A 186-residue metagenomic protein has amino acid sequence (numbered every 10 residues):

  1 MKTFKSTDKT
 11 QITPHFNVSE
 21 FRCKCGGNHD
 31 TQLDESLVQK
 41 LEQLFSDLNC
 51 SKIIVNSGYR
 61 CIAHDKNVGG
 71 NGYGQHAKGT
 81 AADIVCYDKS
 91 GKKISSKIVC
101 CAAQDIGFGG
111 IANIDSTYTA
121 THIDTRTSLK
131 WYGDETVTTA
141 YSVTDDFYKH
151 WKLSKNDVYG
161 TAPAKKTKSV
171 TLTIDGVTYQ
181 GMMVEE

Functional and structural regions predicted by a protein language model:
M1, S90, E185-E186: Short intrinsically disordered terminal tails
M1-N49, T127, T136, S142 (+2 more regions): Extracytoplasmic cell-surface/polysaccharide-interacting catalytic and binding patches
G27-Q32, A81-D88: The substrate-binding groove and active-site-proximal loops of carbohydrate-active enzymes, especially glycoside
V38-G69: Extended, low-complexity, intrinsically disordered C-terminal regulatory tails of eukaryotic serine/threonine kinases
C50, A77-A81: Short connector loops at helix/strand junctions that flank enzyme active sites, especially segments positioning acidic
I53, A82, T121: A broad, low-specificity signal marking well-ordered, structured residues that form hydrophobic/aromatic
Y73, A77-K78, C86-S169: Catalytic cores and adjacent binding grooves of peptidoglycan-active enzymes
A164-E186: Short, low-complexity, charged amphipathic interaction modules
